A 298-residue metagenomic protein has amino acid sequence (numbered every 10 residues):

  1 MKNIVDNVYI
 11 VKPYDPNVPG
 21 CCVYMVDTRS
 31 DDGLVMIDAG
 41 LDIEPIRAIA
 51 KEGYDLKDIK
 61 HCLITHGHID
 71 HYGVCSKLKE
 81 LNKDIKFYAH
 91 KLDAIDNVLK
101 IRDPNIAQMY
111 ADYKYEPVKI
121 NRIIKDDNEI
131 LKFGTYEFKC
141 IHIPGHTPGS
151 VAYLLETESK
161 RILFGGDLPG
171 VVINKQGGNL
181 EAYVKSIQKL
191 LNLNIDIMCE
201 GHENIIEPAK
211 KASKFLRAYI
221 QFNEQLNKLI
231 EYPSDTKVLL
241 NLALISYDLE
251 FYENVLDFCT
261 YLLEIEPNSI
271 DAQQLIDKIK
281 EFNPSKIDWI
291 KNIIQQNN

Functional and structural regions predicted by a protein language model:
M1-E52, A152-L168: Conserved beta-strand hairpin/beta-sheet module of binuclear metal-dependent hydrolase folds, prominently
P13-D15, K119-R122, H142-P144: Short Gly/Pro-enriched turn/cap motifs at secondary-structure boundaries
G20, D96-I101, I173-G177: Short, charged, surface-exposed secondary-structure boundary motifs
V35-I37, L63, F87, I162-F164 (+1 more regions): Residue-level marker for buried hydrophobic side chains located in beta-strands that build the well-ordered beta-sheet
L41-I130: Active-site HxH/HxHxD metal-binding segment of metal-dependent hydrolases
D42, I130, E137-N223: Metallo-beta-lactamase
D84, I143, E250: Hydrophobic alpha-helical positions that pack around
V184-I197, G201-N298: Accessory terminal helices/loops
